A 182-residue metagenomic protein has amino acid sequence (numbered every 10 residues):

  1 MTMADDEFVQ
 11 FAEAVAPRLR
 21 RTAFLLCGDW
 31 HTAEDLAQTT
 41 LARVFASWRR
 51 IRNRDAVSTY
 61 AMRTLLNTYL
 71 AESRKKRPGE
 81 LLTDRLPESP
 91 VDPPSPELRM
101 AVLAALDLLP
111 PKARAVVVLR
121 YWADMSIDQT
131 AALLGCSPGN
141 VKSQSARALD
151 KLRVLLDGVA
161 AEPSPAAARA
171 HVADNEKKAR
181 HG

Functional and structural regions predicted by a protein language model:
M1-Q10, R20-T39, S47-D55, P138: Short, charged helix-capping/linker segments at alpha-helix termini
D6-E7, D150-G182: C-terminal edge and immediately downstream basic/flexible tail or linker adjoining helix-turn-helix-like DNA-binding
Q10, A101-P110: Short amphipathic alpha-helical boundary/capping segments
D35-A42, D55-N67: Structural recognition of an alpha-helix C-terminal capping motif at a helix-to-coil junction
A46, R50-N53, M62-D84, P94-S95 (+2 more regions): Arg/Lys-rich amphipathic alpha helix in sigma70-family domain 2
L66, L70, L134-A160: DNA-recognition helix of helix-turn-helix
A71, G79-A104, S126, P165-R180: Internal acidic/polar
V116-R120: A short pre-motif secondary-structure segment
